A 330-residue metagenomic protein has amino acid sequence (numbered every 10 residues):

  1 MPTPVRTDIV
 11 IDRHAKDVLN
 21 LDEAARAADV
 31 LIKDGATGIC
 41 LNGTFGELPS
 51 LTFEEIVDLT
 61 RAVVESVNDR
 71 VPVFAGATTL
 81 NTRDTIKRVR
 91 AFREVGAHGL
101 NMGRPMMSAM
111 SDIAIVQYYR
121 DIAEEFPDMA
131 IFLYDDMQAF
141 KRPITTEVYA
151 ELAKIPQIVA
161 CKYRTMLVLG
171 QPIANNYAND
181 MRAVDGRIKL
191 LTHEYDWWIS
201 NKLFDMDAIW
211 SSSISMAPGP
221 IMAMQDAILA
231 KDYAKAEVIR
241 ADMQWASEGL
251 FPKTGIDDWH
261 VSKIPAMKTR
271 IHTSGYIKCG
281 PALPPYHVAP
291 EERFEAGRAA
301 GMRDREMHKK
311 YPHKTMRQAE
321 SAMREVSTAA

Functional and structural regions predicted by a protein language model:
M1-R6, D34, A217-A330: C-terminal alpha-helical cap/extension of soluble enzyme domains
P2-P143, P284-H287, H308-S327: Active-site beta->alpha loop and helix N-cap motifs at the rims of alpha/beta catalytic domains
I11-K16, Q171-P172, F251-W259: Short, flexible/disordered intra-domain loops and linkers
L19-D22, R26, E54, D58 (+7 more regions): Conserved active-site and cofactor/substrate-binding residues in soluble primary-metabolism enzymes
V30, A62, D121, E151 (+2 more regions): Alpha-helical scaffold segments in soluble metabolic enzymes
V71-P72, A130, A160, I188 (+1 more regions): Secondary-structure boundary/capping signal
E124-E125, D136-K253: Catalytic alpha/beta core domains of metabolic enzymes, predominantly
